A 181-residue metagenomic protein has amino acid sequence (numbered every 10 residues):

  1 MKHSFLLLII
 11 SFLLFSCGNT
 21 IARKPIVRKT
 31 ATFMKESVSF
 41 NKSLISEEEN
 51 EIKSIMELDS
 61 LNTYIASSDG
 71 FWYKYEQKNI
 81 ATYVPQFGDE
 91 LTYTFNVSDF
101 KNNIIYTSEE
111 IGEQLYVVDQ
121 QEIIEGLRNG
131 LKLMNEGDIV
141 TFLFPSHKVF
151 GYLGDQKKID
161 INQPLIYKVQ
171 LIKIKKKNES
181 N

Functional and structural regions predicted by a protein language model:
M1-C17: Sec-dependent bacterial lipoprotein signal peptides
C17-N181: Cross-family detector of peptidyl-prolyl cis-trans isomerase
